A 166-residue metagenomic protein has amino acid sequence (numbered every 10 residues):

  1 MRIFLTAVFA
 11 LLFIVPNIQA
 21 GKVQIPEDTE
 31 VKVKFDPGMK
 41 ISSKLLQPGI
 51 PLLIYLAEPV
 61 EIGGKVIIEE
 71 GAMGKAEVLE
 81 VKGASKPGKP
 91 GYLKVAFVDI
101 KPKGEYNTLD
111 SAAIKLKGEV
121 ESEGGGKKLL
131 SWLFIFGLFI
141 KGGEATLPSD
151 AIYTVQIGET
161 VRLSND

Functional and structural regions predicted by a protein language model:
M1-L5: Bacterial N-terminal signal peptides that target proteins for export
T6-P16: Bacterial N-terminal signal peptides
G21-D166: Contiguous beta-sheet cores, especially beta-hairpins with glycine/small-residue-rich turns and Gly-(small hydrophobic)
